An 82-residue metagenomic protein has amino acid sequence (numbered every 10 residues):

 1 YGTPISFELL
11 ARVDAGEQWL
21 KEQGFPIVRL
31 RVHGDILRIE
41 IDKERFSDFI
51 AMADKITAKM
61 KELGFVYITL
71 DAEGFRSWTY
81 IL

Functional and structural regions predicted by a protein language model:
Y1-L82: ATP/NTP-dependent adenylation/nucleotidyl-transfer catalytic domains that generate, transfer, or process NMP-activated
